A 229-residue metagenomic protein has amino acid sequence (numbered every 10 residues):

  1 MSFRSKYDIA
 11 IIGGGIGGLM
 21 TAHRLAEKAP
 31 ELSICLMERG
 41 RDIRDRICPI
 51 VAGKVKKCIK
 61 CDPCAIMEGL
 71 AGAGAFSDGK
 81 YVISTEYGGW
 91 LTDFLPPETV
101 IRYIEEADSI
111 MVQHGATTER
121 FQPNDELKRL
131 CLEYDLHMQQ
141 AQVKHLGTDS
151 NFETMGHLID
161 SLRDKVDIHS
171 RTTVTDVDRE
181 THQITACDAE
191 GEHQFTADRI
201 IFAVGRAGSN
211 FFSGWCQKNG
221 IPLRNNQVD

Functional and structural regions predicted by a protein language model:
S2-T85, F121-D125, R129-D229: Residues forming the flavin
G69-E119: Dinucleotide-binding Rossmann-like beta1-alpha1 core, especially the glycine-rich loop that anchors the ADP
